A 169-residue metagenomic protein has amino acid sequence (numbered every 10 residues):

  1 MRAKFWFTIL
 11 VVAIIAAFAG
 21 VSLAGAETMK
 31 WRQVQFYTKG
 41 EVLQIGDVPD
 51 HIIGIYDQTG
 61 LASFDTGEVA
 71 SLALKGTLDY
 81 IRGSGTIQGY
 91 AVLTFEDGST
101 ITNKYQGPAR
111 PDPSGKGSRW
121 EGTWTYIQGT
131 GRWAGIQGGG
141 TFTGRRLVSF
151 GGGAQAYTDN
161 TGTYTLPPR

Functional and structural regions predicted by a protein language model:
M1-L10: Bacterial N-terminal signal peptides that target proteins for export
K4, V21-A26: N-terminal leader/assembly segments
I9-G20: Bacterial N-terminal signal peptides
A24-R169: Beta-strand-enriched cores of mature, soluble protein domains
